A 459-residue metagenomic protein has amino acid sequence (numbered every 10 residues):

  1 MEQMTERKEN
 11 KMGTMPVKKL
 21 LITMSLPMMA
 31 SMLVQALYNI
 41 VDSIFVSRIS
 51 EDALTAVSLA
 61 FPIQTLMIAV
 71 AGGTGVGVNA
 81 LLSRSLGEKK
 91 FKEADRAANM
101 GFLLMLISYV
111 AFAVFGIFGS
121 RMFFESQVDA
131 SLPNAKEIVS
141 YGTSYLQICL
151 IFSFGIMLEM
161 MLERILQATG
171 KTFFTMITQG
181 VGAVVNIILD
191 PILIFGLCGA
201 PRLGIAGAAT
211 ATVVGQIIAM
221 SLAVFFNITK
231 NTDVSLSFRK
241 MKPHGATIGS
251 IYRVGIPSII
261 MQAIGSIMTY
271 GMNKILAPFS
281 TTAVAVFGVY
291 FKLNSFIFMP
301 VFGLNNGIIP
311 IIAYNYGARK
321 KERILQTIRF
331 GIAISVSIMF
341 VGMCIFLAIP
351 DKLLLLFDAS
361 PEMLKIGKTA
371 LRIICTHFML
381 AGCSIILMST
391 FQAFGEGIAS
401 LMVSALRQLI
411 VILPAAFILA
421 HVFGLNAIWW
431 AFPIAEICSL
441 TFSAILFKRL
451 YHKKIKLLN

Functional and structural regions predicted by a protein language model:
M1-S25, L82-F154, P201-I256, I312-H377 (+1 more regions): Short alpha-helical transmembrane segments in multi-pass integral membrane proteins
T23, V46-T65, K136-Y141, I205-A206 (+5 more regions): Interfacial/gating helices of multi-pass transporter permease domains
T23-D42, I148, G182, G215-A219 (+4 more regions): Transmembrane helical elements of multi-pass membrane transporters/channels
A30, D42-V46, V57, L82 (+23 more regions): Hydrophobic/aromatic residues within transmembrane alpha-helices of membrane transport systems, especially the TMDs
L33, L37-T55, F124-K136, I192-L203 (+5 more regions): Helix-terminus/linker motif at the lipid-water interface of multi-pass membrane proteins
L54-V114, I156-T175, V286-C344, A348 (+1 more regions): Small-residue-rich hydrophobic transmembrane alpha-helices
L66-A69, N186-P191, M220-V224, F296-M299 (+3 more regions): Hydrophobic transmembrane alpha-helices of multi-pass small-molecule transporters
G75, C149-Q167, T175-A183, A208-S221 (+4 more regions): Short runs within selected transmembrane alpha-helices of multi-pass transporters and secretion channels
